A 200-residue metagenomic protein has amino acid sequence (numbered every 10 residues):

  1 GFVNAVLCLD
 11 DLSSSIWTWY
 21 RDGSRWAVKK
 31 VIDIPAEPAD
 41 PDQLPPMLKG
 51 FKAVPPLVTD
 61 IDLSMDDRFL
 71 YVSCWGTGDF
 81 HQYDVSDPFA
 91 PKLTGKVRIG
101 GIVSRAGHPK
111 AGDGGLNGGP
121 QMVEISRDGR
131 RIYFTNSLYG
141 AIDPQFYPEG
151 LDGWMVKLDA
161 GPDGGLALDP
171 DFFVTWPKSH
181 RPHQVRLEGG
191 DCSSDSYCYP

Functional and structural regions predicted by a protein language model:
G1-Q82, S86-P88: Beta-propeller domains
D10-S13, A39, G78-H81, F89 (+4 more regions): Flexible loop/turn segments at secondary-structure boundaries
S14-D22, P148-P162: Beta-propeller blade signature
A27-A53, T94-G115, P170-P200: Surface-exposed loop and turn segments in beta-propeller and other repeat-based domains that flank or scaffold
C74, G118-Y147: Repeat-solenoid scaffold signature
Y83-G114, Q121-I125, T135, Y139: Structured C-terminal portions of repeat-based eukaryotic scaffold domains
S126, R131-Y133, M155-K157, P162 (+1 more regions): Non-catalytic terminal extensions of PLP-dependent enzymes
